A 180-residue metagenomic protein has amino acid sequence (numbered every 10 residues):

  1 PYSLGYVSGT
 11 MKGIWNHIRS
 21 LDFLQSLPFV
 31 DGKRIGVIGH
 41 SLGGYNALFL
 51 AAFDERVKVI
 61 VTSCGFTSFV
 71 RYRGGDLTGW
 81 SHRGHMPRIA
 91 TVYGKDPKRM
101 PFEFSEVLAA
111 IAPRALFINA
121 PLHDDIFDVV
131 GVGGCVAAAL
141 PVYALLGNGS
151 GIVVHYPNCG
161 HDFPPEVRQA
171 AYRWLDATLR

Functional and structural regions predicted by a protein language model:
P1-S26, R73-G74: Cap/lid segment of the alpha/beta-hydrolase catalytic domain
F29-S41: Alpha/beta-hydrolase fold nucleophile elbow
D31-R34, E55-V59, A112-L116, S150: Loop/turn elements at helix/coil->beta-strand transitions in domains of secreted/extracellular proteins
I38, S63-C64, N119, P157: Alpha/beta-hydrolase-fold catalytic nucleophile elbow
N46-I89: Hydrolase active-site cap/lid region
R73-D128: The feature captures the conserved acid-bearing segment of alpha/beta-hydrolase catalytic domains
H123-G133, H161-D162: Acidic catalytic loop of the alpha/beta-hydrolase fold
V136-R180: C-terminal catalytic histidine-bearing segment of alpha/beta-hydrolase fold enzymes
